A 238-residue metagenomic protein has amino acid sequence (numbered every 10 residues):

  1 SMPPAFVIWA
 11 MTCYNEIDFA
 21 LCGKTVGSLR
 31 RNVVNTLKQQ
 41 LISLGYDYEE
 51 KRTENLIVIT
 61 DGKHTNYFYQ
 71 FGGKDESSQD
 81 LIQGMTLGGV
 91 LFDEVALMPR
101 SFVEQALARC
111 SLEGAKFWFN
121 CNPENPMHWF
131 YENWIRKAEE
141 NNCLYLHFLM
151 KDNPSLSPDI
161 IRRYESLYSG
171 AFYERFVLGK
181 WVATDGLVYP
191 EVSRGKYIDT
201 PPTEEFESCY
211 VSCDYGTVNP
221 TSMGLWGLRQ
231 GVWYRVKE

Functional and structural regions predicted by a protein language model:
S1-N15: Walker A/P-loop NTP-binding motif
I17-S28: Conserved RecA-like ASCE P-loop NTPase motor core of nucleic-acid helicases/translocases
S28-G88, W181: Inter-Walker segment of RecA-like/P-loop motor cores
L87-P99: SF2 helicase catalytic motif II
L97-L167: ASCE P-loop NTPase helicase motor core
N153-C213: ATPase catalytic-site recognition across NTP-hydrolyzing enzymes
E205, L225-E238: Nucleic-acid-processing active sites and adjacent nucleic-acid-binding tracks, predominantly divalent metal-dependent
V211-T221: Short acidic, Gly/Ser-rich segments with clustered Asp/Glu that frequently serve as metal-coordination loops in enzyme
